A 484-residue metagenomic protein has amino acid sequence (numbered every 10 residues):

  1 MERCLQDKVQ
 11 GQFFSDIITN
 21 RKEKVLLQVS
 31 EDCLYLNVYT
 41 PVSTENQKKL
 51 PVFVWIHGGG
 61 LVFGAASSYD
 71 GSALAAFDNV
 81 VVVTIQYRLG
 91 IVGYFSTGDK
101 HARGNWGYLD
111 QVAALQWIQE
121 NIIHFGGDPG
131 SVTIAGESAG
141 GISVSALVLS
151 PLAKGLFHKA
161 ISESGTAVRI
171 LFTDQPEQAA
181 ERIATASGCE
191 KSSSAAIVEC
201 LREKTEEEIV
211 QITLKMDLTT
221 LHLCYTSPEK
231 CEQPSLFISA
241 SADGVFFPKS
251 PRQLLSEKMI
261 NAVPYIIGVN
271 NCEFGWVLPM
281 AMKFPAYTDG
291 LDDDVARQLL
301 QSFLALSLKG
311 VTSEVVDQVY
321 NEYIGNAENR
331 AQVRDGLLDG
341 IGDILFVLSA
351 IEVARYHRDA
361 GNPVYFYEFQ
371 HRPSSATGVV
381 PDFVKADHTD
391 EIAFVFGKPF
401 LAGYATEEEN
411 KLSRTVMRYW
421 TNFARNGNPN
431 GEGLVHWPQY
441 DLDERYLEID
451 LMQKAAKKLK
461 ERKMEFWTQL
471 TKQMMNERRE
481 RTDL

Functional and structural regions predicted by a protein language model:
M1-Y108, P129, P234, Q301 (+4 more regions): Non-catalytic accessory segments of hydrolases
E23-E203, T220, V245, L255-L278: Serine-hydrolase-like catalytic core of hydrolytic proteins
E31-L34, L109-V112, Q116, I142 (+8 more regions): A structural signal for well-ordered alpha-helical segments within the folded catalytic domains of diverse enzymes
F53, V112-L115, Q119, S145 (+11 more regions): Non-transmembrane alpha-helical segments in soluble domains of secreted/periplasmic/extracellular proteins
A135-G141, Y367-A376, V435-D441: Short, solvent-exposed turn/loop segments enriched in Gly/Ser/Thr/Pro and often Arg
P151, S164, S187, T205 (+3 more regions): Sec/Tat-exported extracytoplasmic proteins
S192-S194, I209-I212, N362-Y367, P429-H436: Acidic/polar loop patches that form or flank catalytic/metal-binding clefts of enzymes that bind anionic ligands
E207-N410, Y419, T482: Substrate-gating cap/lid region and adjacent catalytic-acid/histidine neighborhood within extracellular/lumenal
